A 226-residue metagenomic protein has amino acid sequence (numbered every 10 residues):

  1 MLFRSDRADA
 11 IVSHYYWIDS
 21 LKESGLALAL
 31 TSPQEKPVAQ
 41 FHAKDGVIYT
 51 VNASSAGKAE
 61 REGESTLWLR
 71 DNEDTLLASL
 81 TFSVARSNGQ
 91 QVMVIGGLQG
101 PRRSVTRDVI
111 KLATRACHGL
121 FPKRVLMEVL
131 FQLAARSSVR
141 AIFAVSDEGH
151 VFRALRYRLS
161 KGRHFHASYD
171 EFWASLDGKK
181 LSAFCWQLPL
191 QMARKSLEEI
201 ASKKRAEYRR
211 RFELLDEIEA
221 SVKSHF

Functional and structural regions predicted by a protein language model:
D6-Q40: N-terminal accessory/interface modules of nucleic-acid-binding and processing proteins
L28-I110: A conserved beta-strand-loop-helix scaffold within acyl/acetyltransferase catalytic domains
S79, A85-G178: Acyl-donor binding region in acyl/amide transferases
S175-F226: Charge-rich, low-complexity intrinsically disordered segments
